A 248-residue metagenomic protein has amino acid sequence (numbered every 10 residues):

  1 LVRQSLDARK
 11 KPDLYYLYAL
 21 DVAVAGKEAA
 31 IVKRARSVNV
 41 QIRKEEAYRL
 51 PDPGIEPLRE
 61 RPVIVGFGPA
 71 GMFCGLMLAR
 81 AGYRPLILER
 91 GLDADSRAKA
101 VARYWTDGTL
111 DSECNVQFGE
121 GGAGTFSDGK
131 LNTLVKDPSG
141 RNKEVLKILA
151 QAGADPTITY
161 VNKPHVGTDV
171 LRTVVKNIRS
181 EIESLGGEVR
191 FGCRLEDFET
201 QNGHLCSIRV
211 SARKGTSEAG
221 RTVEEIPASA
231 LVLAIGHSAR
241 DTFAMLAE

Functional and structural regions predicted by a protein language model:
L1-Y16, L20-E248: Residues forming the flavin
